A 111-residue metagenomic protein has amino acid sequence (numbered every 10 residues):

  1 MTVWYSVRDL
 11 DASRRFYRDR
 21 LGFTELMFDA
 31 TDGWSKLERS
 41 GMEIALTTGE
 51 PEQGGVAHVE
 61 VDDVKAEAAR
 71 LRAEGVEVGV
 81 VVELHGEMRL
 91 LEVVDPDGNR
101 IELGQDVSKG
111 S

Functional and structural regions predicted by a protein language model:
M1-A12, G55-A57, V107-S111: N-terminal beta-strand motif that seeds the catalytic metal site of vicinal oxygen chelate
T2, L26, A68, R72-S111: Vicinal oxygen chelate
W4, W34, E43, H58 (+1 more regions): Short hydrophobic/aromatic beta-strand element in the GNAT-like acyltransferase core that lines or flanks the acyl-donor
D11-T24: Amphipathic alpha-helical segments
R15-F16, K65-R70: Short amphipathic alpha-helices within nucleic acid-binding modules
R18-D19, E38, R72: Alpha-helical segments within the soluble intracellular
T24-G55, R100-D106: Conserved short beta-strand elements that form part of the metal-binding/catalytic scaffold of enzyme active sites
